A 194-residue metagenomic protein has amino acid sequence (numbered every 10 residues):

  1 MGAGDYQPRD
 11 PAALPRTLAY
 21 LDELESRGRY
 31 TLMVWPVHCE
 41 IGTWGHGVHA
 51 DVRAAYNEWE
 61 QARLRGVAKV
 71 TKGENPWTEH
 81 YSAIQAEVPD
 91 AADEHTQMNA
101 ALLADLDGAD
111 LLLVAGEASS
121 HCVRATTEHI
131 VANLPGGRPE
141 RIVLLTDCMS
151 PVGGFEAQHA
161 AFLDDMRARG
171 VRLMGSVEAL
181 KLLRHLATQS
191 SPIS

Functional and structural regions predicted by a protein language model:
M1-S194: Active-site-adjacent betaalpha module
